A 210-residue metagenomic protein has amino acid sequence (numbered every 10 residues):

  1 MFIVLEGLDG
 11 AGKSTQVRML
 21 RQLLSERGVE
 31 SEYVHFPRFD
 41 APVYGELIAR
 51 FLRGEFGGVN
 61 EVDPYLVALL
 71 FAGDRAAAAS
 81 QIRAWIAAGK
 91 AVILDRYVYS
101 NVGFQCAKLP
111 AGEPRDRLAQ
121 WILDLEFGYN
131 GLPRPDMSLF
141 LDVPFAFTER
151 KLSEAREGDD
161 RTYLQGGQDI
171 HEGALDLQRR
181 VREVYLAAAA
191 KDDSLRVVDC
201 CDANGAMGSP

Functional and structural regions predicted by a protein language model:
I3-L5: Hydrophobic anchor at the beta1->P-loop junction of P-loop NTPases
G10: Walker A (P-loop) phosphate-binding loop of P-loop NTPases
K13: Conserved lysine of the Walker
Q16: Hydrophobic positions on the alpha1 helix immediately C-terminal to the Walker A/P-loop
R21, A146-P210: NTP-dependent small-molecule kinase module
R27-V29, P133-M137, K191-S194: Short glycine-/polar-rich loops that comprise or flank the Walker A/P-loop and associated switch/sensor motifs
V29-P133: ATP-dependent small-molecule kinase phosphotransfer cores that center on conserved nucleotide phosphate-binding segments
E113-D159: Conserved catalytic-core segment of NTP-binding enzymes
